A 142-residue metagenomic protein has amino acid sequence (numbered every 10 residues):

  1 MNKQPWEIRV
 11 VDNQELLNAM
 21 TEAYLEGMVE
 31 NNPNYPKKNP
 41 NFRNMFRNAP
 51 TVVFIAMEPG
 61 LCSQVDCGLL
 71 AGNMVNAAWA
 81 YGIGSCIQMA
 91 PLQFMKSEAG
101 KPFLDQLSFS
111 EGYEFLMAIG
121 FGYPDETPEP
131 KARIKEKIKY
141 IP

Functional and structural regions predicted by a protein language model:
M1-K3, N44-R47, L107-Y113, A132-R133: Solvent-exposed alpha-helices and their adjacent loops that cap or buttress functional pockets in soluble metabolic
M1-N48, I141-P142: N-terminal amphipathic, basic helical "cap/leader" segment at the start of enzyme domains
N31-P40, L70, A99-L104: Short acidic (Asp/Glu) patches
A49-T51, Y81, Y113-M117: Generic beta-strand structural signal
V53, E58-F103: Small-aliphatic-rich amphipathic alpha-helix that forms the alpha element of a beta-alpha
F109-P142: C-terminal helix-cap and adjacent tail motif
